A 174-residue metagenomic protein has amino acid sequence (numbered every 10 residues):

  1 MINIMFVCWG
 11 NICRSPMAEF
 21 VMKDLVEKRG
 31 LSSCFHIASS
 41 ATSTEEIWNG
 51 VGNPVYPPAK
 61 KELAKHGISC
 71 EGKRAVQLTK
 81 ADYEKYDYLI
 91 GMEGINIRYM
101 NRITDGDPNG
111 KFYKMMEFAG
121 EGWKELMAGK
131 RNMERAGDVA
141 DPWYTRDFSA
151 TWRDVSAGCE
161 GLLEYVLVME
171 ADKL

Functional and structural regions predicted by a protein language model:
M1-K85, V166-L174: Conserved active-site segments centered on acidic
C8-N11, L63, I90-G91, F112 (+1 more regions): Hydrophobic structural packing positions in well-ordered secondary structure
S15, M92-E93: Replace "coordinates the UDP/GDP/TDP-sugar" with "coordinates nucleotide-activated sugar donors
G52-Y56, E93, C159: A structural signal for well-ordered alpha-helical scaffolds and beta->alpha junctions
Y88, I95-L174: Phosphate-binding/catalytic loops
